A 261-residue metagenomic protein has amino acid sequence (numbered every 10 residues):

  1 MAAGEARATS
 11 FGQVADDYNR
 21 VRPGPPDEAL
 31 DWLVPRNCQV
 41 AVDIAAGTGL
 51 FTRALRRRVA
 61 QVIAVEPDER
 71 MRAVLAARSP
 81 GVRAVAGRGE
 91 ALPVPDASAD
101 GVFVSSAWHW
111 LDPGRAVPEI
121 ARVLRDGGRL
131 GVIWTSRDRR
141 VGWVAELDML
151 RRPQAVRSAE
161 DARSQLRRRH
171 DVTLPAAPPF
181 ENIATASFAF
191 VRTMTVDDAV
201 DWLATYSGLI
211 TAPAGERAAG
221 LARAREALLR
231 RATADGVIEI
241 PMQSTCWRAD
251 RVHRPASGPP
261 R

Functional and structural regions predicted by a protein language model:
M1-N37: Conserved class I S-adenosyl-L-methionine
C38-A45: Conserved class I S-adenosyl-L-methionine
V40, Q61, R129: Residues at the starts of beta-strands that form the adenosine-phosphate
T48-A91: Class I SAM-dependent methyltransferase SAM/SAH-binding core
E90-G101: A short acidic, Gly/Pro-enriched loop at the edge of an enzyme's catalytic core that lines a small-molecule cofactor
D100-G114: A short SAM/SAH-binding and catalytic strip from SAM-dependent methyltransferases
R115, A121, R125-R192: Conserved catalytic/acceptor-binding region of the Class I
R169-R261: Conserved Class I S-adenosyl-L-methionine
